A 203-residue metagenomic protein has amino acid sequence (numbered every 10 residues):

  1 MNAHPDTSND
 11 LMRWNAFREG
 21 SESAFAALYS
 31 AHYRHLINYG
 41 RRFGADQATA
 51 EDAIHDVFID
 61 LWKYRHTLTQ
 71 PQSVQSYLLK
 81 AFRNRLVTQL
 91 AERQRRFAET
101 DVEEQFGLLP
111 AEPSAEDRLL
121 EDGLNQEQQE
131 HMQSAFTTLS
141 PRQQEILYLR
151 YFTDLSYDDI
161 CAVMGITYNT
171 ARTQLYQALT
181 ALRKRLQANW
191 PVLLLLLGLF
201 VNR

Functional and structural regions predicted by a protein language model:
M1-H35, L120-E121, R203: N-terminal module of bacterial RNA polymerase sigma factors
N2-H4, T180-R203: C-terminal edge and immediately downstream basic/flexible tail or linker adjoining helix-turn-helix-like DNA-binding
D6, R96-D122, N202: Internal acidic/polar
E19, A115-E145: Amphipathic alpha-helical segment used for protein-protein interaction
Y29-Q47, Y64, F136: Amphipathic, Lys/Arg- and hydrophobic-enriched alpha-helical face
D46, S156, G165-T170: Helix-turn-helix DNA-binding motif, specifically the short coil turn and the N-cap/start of the second
K63-Q70, K80-D101: Arg/Lys-rich amphipathic alpha helix in sigma70-family domain 2
I146-R150: A short pre-motif secondary-structure segment
